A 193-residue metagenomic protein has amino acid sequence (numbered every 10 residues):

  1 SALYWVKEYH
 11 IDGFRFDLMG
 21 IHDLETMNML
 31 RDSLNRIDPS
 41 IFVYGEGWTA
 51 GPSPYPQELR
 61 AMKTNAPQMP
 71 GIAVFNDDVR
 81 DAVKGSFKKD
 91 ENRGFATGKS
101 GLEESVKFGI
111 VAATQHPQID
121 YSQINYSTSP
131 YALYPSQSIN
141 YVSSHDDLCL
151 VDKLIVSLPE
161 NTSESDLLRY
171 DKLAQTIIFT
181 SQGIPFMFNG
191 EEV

Functional and structural regions predicted by a protein language model:
S1-L59: Active-site neighborhood of glycoside hydrolase catalytic domains
R31-D32, S40-V193: Conserved alpha/beta catalytic core and glycan-binding cleft of carbohydrate-active enzymes
